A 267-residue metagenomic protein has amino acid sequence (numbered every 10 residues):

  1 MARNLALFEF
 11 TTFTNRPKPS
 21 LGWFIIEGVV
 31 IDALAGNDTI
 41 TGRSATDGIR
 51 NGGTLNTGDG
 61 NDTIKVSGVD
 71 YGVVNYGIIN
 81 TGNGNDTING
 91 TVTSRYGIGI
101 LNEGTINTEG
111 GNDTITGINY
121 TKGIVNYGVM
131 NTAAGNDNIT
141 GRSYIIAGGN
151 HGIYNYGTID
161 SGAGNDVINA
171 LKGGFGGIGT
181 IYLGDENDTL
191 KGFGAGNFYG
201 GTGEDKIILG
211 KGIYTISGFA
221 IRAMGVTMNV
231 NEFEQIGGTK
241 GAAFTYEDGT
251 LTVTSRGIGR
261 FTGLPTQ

Functional and structural regions predicted by a protein language model:
M1, F24-I25, R50, V74-Y76 (+6 more regions): Acidic, glycine-rich low-complexity repeat segments characteristic of large secreted/surface-exposed proteins
M1, L5, E27, D32-L34 (+8 more regions): Residue-level detector of intrinsically disordered, flexible termini and proteolytic processing junctions
M1-D59, T254-T266: N-terminal segments that cap or nucleate solenoid repeat domains
F10, A33, G42, T57 (+14 more regions): Glycine-centered beta-turn/loop sites at beta-strand termini
V29, V69, G90-T91, I118-Y120 (+6 more regions): Solvent-exposed loop/turn tips at the surfaces of repeat/solenoid architectures
L34-G36, A45, G58-G60, V69 (+12 more regions): Conserved consensus positions within extracellular tandem repeat modules
T39, G48-R50, T54, T63-G68 (+15 more regions): A detector of tandemly repeated sequence units and domain arrays
